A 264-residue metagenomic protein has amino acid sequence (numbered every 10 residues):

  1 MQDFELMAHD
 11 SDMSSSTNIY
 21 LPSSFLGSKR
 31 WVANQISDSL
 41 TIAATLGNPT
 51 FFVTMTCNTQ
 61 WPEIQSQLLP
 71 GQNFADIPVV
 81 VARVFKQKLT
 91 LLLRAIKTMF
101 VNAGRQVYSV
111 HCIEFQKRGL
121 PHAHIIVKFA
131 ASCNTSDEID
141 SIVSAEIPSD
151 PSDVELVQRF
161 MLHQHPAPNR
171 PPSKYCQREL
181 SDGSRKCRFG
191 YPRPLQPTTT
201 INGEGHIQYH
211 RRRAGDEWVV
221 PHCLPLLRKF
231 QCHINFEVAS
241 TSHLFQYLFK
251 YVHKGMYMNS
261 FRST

Functional and structural regions predicted by a protein language model:
M1-T264: Intrinsic low-complexity, intrinsically disordered terminal tails and linker regions enriched in charged/polar residues
